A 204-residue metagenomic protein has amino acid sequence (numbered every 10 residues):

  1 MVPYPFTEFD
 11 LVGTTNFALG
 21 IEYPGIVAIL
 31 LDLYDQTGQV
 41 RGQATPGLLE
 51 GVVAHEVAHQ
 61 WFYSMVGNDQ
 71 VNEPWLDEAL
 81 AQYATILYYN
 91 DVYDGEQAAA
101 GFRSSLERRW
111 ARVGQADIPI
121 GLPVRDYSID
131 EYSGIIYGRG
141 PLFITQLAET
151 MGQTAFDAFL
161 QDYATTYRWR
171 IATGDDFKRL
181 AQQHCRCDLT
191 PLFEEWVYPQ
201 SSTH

Functional and structural regions predicted by a protein language model:
M1-Q60, S64-P74, A84, D126-E131: Juxtacatalytic substrate-recognition/specificity segment
P3, V92, E96-Q97, E131-H204: Amphipathic alpha-helical substructures
T15, W75-Q82, L160-T165: Active/binding-pocket-proximal capping segment
G20, P24-Q39, E73-R112, T190-P191: Post-HExxH zinc-binding segment in Zn-dependent metallohydrolases
E22, P46, E50, A54 (+5 more regions): Active-site-proximal structural scaffolding
A58, F62, V66-Q70, T85-Y89 (+4 more regions): Hydrophobic/aromatic-lined pockets within catalytic cores
G114-D130: The feature captures the short pre-catalytic strand/loop hairpin that immediately precedes and shapes the active-site
